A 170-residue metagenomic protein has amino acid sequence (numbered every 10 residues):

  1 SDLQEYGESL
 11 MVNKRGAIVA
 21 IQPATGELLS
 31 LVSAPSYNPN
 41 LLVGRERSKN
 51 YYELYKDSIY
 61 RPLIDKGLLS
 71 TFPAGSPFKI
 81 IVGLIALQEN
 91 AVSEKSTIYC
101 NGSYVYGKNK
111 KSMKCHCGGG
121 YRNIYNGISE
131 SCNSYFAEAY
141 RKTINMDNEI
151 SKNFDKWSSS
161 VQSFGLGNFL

Functional and structural regions predicted by a protein language model:
S1-A17, A24: Conserved, well-ordered alpha-helix/loop/beta-strand core segments that scaffold catalytic motifs
P23-P77, I81-L170: Beta-lactam-recognizing serine transpeptidase/beta-lactamase-like catalytic domain environment
